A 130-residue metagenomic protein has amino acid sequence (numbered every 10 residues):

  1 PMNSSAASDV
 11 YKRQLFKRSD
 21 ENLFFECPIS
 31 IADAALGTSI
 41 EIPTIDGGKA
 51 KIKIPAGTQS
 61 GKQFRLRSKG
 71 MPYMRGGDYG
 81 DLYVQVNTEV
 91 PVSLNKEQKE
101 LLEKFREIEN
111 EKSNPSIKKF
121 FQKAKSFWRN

Functional and structural regions predicted by a protein language model:
S5-N130: Charged, often glycine-enriched C-terminal and inter-domain segments that act as flexible interaction/assembly
